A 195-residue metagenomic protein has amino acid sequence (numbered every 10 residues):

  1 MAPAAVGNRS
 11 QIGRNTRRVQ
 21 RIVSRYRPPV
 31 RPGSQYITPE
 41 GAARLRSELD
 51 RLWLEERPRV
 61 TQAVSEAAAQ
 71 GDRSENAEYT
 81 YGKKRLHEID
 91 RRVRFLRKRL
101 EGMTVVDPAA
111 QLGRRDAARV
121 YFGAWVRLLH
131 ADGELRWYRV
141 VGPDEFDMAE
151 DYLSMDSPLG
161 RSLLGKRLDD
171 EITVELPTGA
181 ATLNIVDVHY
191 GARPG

Functional and structural regions predicted by a protein language model:
M1-A2, D169: Short intrinsically disordered, low-complexity coil segments enriched in acidic
A2-R94, A192-G195: Helix-rich terminal scaffold detector
P32, S74, L100-E101, L135 (+2 more regions): Residue-level signal for pocket-adjacent positions within structured domains
V64-S65, R97-G102, S157-P158, P194: Juxtamembrane/interface motifs at transmembrane-helix termini
A68-G71, L100, L163: Hydrophobic residues in alpha-helical segments
A77-R114, A118: Internal alpha/beta loop-helix hairpins
V106-G195: Non-DNA-binding regulatory cores of transcription-related proteins, predominantly C-terminal effector-binding
